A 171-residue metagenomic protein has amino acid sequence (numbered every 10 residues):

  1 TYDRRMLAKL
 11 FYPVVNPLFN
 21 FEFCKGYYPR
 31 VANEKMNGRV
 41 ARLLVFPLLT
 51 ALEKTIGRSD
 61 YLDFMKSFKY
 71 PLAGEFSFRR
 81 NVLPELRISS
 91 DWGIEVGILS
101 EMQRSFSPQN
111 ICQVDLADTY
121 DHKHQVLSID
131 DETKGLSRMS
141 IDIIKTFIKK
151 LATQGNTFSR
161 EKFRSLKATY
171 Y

Functional and structural regions predicted by a protein language model:
Y2-V31: Conserved donor-nucleotide/metal-binding helix-loop-beta segment in metal-dependent transferases, i.e., the alpha-helix
F19, S90, S100-T119: Catalytic donor-sugar/metal-binding loop of nucleotide-sugar-dependent glycosyltransferases
R30-R39, I56-E75: A recurrent flexible, glycine/aromatic-enriched loop bordering the glycosyltransferase active site that acts as
F46-I56, S67-E85: Conserved nucleotide-sugar donor-binding and metal-coordinating catalytic region shared by glycosyltransferases
P71, W92-S100: Conserved glycosyltransferase catalytic-site signature
P84-W92: Conserved nucleotide-sugar donor-binding catalytic segment
C112-T133: Active-site donor/metal-binding and catalytic loop motifs of nucleotide-sugar-dependent glycosylation enzymes
V126-Y171: Terminal low-complexity segments of carbohydrate-biosynthetic enzymes
